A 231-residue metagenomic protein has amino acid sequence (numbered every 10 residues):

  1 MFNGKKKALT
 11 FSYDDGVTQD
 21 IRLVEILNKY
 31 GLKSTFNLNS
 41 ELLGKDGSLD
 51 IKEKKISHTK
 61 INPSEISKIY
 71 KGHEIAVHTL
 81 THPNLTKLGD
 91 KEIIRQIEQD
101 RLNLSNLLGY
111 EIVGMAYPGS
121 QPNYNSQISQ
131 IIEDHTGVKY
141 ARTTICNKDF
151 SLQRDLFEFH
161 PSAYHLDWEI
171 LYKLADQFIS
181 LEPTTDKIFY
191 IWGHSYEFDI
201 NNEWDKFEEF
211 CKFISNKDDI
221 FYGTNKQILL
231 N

Functional and structural regions predicted by a protein language model:
M1-E74, N103-P118, Y190, D219 (+1 more regions): Active-site beta->alpha N-cap acidic-glycine motif
M1-N3, K29-G31, T35, S40 (+6 more regions): C-terminal domain-boundary segment and adjacent tail
Y13-G16, T79, S195, N225: Active-site metal-binding loops of divalent metal-dependent hydrolases
R22, H82-F178, N202-K206: Catalytic domains of cell-wall/extracellular-matrix polysaccharide-remodeling enzymes, centered on de-N-acetylation
I66-H73, D134-R142, I214-K217: Structural recognition of alpha->loop->beta junctions
K68-I69, S180-T185: Short glycine/proline-enriched loop/turn "hinge" motifs that connect secondary-structure elements and lie
I75-H82: Histidine-centered catalytic micro-motifs
